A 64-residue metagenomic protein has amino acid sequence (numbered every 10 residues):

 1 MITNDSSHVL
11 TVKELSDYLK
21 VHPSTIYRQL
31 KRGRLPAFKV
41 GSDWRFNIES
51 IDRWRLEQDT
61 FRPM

Functional and structural regions predicted by a protein language model:
M1-T25, E57: Polyanion-binding surface elements
L19-W44: Major-groove DNA-recognition helix of helix-turn-helix-type DNA-binding domains
E49-M64: A short, Lys/Arg-enriched interface patch at domain edges and termini
